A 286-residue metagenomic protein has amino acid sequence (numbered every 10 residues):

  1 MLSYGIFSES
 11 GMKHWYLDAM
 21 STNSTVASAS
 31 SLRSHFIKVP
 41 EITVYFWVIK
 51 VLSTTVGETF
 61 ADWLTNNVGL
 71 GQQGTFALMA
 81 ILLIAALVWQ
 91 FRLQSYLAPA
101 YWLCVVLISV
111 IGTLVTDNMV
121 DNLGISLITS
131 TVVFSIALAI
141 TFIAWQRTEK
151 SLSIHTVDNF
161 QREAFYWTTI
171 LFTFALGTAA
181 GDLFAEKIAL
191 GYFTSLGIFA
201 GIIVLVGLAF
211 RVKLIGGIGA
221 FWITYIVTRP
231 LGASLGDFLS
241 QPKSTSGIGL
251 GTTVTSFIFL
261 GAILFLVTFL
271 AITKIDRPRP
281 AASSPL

Functional and structural regions predicted by a protein language model:
M1-A19: N-terminal amphipathic/basic-hydrophobic helices that include classical n-h-c signal peptides and signal-anchor
S21-L286: Polytopic alpha-helical membrane proteins, predominantly small-molecule transporters/carriers
